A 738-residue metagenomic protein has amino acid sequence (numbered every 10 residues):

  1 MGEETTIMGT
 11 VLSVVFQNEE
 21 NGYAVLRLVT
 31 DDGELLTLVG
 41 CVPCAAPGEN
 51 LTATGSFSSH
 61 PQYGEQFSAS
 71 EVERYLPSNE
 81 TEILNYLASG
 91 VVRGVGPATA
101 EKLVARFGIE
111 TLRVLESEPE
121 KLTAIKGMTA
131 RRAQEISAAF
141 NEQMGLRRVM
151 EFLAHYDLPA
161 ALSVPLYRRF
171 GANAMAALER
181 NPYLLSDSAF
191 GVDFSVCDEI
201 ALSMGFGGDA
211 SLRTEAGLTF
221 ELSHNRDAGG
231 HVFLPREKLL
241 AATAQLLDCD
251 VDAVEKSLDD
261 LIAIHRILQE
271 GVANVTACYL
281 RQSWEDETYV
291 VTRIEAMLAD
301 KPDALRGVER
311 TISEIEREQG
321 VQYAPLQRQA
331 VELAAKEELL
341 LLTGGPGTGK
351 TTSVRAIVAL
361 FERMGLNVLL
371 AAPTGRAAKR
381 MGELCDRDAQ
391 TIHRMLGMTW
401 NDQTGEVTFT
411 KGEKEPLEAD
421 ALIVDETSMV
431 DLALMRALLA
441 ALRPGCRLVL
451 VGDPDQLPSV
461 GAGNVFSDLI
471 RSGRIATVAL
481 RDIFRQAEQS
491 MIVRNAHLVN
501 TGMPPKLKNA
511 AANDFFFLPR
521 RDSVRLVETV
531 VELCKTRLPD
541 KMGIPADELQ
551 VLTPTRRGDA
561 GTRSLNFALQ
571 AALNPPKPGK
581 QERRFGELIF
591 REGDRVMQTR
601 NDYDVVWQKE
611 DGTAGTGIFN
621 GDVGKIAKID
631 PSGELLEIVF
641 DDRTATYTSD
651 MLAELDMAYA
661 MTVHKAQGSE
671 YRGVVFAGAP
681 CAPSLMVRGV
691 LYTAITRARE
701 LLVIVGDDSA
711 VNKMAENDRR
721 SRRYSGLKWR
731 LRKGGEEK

Functional and structural regions predicted by a protein language model:
E3-N18, G55, V623-A627: Structural detector for short beta-strands of small beta-barrel domains
Q17-L28, S632-I638: Short aromatic-glycine-enriched beta-strand elements
Y23-D31, T37-L38, A46-T276, E332 (+4 more regions): Accessory alpha-helical DNA-binding modules that contact the DNA backbone or grooves
A154, H224-D227, Q269-Q329: Pre-P-loop entry segment of helicase/translocase ATPase cores
S353, I357: Hydrophobic positions on the alpha1 helix immediately C-terminal to the Walker A/P-loop
L360, M364-L366, A372-L384, H393-W400 (+8 more regions): Conserved helicase motor core of SF1/SF2 NTP-dependent helicases
P454-T616, A627, G734: Conserved helicase motor core of P-loop NTPases
T613, N620-K738: C-terminal accessory regions
